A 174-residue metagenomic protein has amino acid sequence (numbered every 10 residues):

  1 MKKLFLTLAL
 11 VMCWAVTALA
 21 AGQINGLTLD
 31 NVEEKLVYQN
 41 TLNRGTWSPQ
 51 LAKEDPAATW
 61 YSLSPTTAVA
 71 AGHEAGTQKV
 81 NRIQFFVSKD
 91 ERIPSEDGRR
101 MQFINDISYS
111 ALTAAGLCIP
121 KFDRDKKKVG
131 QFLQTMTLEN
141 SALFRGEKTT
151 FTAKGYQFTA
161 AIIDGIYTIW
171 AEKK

Functional and structural regions predicted by a protein language model:
L4-V16: Sec-dependent N-terminal signal peptides
A18-D55, T59: Short helix/turn-capping signatures at newly exposed starts of structured segments
L27-R44, I119-F144: Short, basic/low-complexity N-terminal boundary segments at the transition from targeting/disordered tails
R44-N81: N-terminal, post-signal-peptide region of Sec/Tat-exported proteins
A58-S62, A142, G146-A153: Short acidic-hydrophobic surface loop/beta-edge motif
A75-L138: Long, charged/polar, surface-exposed segments that mediate recognition or autoinhibition
K148-K173: Short, exposed beta-strand-loop hairpins at the edges of beta-sheets in extracellular/periplasmic proteins
